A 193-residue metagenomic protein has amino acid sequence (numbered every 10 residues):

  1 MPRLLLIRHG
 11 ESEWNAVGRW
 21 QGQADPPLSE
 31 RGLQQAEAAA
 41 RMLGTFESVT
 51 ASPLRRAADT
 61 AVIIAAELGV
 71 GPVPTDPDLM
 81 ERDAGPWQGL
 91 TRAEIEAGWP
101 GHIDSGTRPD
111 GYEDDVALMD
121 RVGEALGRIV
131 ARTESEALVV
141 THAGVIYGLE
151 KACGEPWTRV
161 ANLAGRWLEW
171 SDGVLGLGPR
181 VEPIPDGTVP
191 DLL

Functional and structural regions predicted by a protein language model:
M1-P2, A39, R82-E94, E150-L193: Acidic, low-complexity terminal tails and accessory targeting/binding regions of phosphate-metabolizing enzymes
P2-G71, G98, I103, V116 (+1 more regions): Active-site-proximal alpha-helix that buttresses catalytic centers in soluble enzyme cores
L4, T133-G144: Generic beta-sheet signal
E13, R56-A58, E81-R82, V145-Y147: Short, active-site-adjacent cap segments at secondary-structure transitions
A36, V122-L126, A143: Short amphipathic alpha-helical/adjacent loop interface patches that line ligand and macromolecule-binding sites
L43-T45, I129-E136: Glycine-rich phosphate-binding loop signature in dinucleotide/nucleotide-binding domains
A51-S52, D120, V140-T141: Short beta-strand scaffold positions
I64-E124, G176-R180, L192-L193: Phosphate-handling substructures
